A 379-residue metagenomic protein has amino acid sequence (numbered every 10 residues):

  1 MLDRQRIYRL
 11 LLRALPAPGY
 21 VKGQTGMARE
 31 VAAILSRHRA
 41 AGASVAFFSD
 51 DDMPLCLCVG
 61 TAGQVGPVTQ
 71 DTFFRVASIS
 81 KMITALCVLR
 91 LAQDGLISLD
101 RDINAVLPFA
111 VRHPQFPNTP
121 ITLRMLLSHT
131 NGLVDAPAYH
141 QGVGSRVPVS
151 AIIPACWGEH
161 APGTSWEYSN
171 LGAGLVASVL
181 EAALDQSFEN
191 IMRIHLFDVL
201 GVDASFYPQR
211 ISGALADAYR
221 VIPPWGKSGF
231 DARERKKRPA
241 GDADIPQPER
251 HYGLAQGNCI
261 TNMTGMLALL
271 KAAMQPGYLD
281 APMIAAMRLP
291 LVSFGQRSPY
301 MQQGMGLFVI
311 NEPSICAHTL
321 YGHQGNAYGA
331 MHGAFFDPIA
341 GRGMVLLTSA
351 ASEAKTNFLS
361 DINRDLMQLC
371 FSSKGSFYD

Functional and structural regions predicted by a protein language model:
R6-A17: Short, contiguous pre-domain boundary segments
G19-V76, P148-A151, A155-C156: Short, conserved catalytic-motif segment at the N-terminal edge
S36-A46, V65-M125, H160-L171, L254 (+1 more regions): Short active-site loop at a secondary-structure junction that contains or immediately precedes the catalytic residue(s)
A41-A43, P54, S187, A330-G333: Short loop/turn microsegments at loop-to-beta-strand junctions
D52, P114-Y321: Short, surface-exposed loop or secondary-structure junction motifs that flank catalytic or metal-binding residues
T69, V76-I79, C87, A136 (+7 more regions): A structural signal for the main folded, soluble domain(s) of proteins
Y252-N258, Y321-F336, A340-E353: Glycine-rich phosphate/pyrophosphate-binding beta-alpha loops
V292, S314, A351-D379: Short, gly/Ser/Thr-rich active-site loops of penicillin-recognizing serine hydrolases
